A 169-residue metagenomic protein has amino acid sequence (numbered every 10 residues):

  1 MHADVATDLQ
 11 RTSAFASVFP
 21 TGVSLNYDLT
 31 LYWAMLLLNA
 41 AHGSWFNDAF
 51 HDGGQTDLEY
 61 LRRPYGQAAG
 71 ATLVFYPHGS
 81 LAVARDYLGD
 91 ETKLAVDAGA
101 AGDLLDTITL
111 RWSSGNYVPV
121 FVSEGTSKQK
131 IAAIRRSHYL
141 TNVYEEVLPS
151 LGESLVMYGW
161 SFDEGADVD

Functional and structural regions predicted by a protein language model:
M1, D8-K128, R135: Extended, H/D-rich, highly charged conserved domains that either
D4, D28, S161-D163: Short beta->alpha connector loops
V5-L9, L140-T141: Well-ordered, non-membrane alpha-helical segments in soluble/globular domains
K130, H138-D169: SIR2/sirtuin-family catalytic core signature
